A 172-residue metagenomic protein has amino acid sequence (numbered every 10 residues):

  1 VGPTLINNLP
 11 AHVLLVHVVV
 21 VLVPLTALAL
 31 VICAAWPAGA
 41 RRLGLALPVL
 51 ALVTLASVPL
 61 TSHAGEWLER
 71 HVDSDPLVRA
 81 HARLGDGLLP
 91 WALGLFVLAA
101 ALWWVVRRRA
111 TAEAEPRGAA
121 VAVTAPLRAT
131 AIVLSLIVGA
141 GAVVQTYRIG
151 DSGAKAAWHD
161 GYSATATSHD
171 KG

Functional and structural regions predicted by a protein language model:
V1-G172: Polytopic transmembrane helical bundles with strong interfacial aromatic enrichment
